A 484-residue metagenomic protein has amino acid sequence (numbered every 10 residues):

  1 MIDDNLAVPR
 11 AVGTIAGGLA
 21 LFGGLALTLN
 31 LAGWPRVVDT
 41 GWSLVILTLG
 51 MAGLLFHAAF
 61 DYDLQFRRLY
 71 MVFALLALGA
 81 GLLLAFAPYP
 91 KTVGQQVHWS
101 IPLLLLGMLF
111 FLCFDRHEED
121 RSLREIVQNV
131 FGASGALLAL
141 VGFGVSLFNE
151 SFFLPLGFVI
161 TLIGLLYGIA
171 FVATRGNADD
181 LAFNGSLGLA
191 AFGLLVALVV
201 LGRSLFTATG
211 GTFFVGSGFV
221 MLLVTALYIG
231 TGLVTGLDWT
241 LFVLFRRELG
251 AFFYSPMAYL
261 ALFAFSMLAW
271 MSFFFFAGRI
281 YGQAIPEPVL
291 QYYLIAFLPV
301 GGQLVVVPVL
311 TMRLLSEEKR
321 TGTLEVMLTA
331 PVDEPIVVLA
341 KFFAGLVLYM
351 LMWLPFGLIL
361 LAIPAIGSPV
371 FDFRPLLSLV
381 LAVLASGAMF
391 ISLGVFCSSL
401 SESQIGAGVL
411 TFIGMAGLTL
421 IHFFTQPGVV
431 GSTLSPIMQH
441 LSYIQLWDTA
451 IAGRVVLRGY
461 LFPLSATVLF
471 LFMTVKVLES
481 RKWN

Functional and structural regions predicted by a protein language model:
I2-D4, L233-L262, W483: Aromatic- and glycine-rich beta-strand/loop motifs that create alpha-glucan
I2-I15, G23-I46, L55-R68, A85-L104 (+5 more regions): Terminal transmembrane helical anchor/hairpin motif
V37-S43, F274, L298, A344-A407: Secretory targeting signals
Y228-T231, A296, L304-V309, A344 (+4 more regions): Short alpha-helical transmembrane interface motifs in multi-pass membrane proteins
F242, I285-P286, P308-L328, F342: Transmembrane helix boundary and interhelical loop/hinge segments in multi-pass membrane proteins
P256-G278, L298-V307, I413-L418: Hydrophobic alpha-helical transmembrane segments of multi-pass membrane transport/permease proteins
L294-E317, M389: Long, hydrophobic alpha-helical segments
P331-F343: Amphipathic cytosolic juxtamembrane alpha-helices at the membrane-cytosol interface of multi-pass membrane transporters
